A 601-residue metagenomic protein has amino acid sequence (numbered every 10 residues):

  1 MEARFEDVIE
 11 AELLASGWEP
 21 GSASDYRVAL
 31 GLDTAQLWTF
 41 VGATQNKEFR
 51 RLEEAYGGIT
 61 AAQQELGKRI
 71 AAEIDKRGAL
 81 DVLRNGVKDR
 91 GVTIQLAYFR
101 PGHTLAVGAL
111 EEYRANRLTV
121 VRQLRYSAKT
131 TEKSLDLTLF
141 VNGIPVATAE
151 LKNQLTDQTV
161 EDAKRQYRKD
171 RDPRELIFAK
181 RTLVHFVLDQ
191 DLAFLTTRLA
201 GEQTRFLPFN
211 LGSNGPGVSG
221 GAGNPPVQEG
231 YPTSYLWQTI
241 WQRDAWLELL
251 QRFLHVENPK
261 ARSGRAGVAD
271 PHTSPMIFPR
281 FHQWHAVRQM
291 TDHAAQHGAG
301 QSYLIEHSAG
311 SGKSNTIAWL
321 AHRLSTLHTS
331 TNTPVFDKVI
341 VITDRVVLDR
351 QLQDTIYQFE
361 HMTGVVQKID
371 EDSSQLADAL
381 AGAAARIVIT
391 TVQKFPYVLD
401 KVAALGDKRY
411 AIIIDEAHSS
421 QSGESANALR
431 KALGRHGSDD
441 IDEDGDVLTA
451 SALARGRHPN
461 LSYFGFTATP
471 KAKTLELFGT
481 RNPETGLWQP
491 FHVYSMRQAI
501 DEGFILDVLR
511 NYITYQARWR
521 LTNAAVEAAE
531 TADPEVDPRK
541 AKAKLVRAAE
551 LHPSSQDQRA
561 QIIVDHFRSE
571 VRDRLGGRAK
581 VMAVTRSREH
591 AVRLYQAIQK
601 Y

Functional and structural regions predicted by a protein language model:
M1-K338, V347-M362, A384, V402 (+5 more regions): ATP-dependent helicase/translocase motor core
V146, N153-T156, D191-F194, V346-L348 (+5 more regions): Conserved nucleotide-binding/hydrolysis micro-motifs of P-loop NTPases
F186-V187, V388-T391, L461-T467: Structural recognition of the conserved hydrophobic beta-strand(s) that form the central parallel beta-sheet of P-loop
T233-W237, K473-R578, Y595-Q599: Interdomain helical connector at the RecA1-RecA2 junction of SF1/SF2 helicase-like NTPases
I305-S308, D337-R345, R578-S587: Conserved RecA-like ASCE P-loop NTPase motor core of nucleic-acid helicases/translocases
Q358-D400: Inter-Walker segment of RecA-like/P-loop motor cores
A385-E416, S420-K431, S438-L453: Conserved RecA-like ASCE ATPase "motif II neighborhood" in helicase/translocase motors
S422-V508, W519: Post-DEXD/H (motif II) to motif III coupling segment of the RecA-like Helicase ATP-binding lobe
